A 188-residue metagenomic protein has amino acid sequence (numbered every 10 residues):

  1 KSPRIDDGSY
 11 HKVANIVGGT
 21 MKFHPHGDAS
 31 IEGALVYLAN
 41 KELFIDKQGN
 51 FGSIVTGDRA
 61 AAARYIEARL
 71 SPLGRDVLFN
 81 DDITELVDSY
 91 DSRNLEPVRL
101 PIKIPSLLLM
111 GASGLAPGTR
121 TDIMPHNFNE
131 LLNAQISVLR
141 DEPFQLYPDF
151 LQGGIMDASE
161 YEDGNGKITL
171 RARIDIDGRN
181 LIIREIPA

Functional and structural regions predicted by a protein language model:
K1-K167: Catalytic phosphate-handling regions of large nucleic-acid enzymes and associated NTPases
F144-L146, D163-A188: Charged, surface-exposed alpha-helical interface/stalk elements
